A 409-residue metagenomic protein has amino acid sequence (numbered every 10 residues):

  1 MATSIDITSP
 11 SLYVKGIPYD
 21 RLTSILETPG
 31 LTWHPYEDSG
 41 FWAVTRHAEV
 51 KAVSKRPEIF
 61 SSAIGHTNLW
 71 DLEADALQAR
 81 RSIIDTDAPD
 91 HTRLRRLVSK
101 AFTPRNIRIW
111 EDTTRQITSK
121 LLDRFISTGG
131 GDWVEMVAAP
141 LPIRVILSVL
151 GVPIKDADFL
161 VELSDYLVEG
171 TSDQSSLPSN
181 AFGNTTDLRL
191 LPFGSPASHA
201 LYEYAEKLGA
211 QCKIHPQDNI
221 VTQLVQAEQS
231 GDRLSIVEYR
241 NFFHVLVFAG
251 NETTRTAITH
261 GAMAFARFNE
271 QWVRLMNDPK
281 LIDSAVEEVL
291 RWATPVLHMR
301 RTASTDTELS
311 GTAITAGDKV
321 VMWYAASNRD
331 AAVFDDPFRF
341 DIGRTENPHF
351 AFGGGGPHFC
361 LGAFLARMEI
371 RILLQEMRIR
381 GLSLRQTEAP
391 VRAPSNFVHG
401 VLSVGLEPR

Functional and structural regions predicted by a protein language model:
M1-R409: Cytochrome P450
